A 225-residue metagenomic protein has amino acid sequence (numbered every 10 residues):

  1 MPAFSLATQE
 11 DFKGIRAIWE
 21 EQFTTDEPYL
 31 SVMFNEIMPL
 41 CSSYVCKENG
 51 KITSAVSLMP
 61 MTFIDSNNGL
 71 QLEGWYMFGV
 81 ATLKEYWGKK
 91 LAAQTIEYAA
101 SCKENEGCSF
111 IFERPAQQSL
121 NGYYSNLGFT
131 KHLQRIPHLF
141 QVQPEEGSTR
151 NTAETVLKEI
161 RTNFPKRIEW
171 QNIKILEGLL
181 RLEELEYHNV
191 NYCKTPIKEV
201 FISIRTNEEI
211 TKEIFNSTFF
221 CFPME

Functional and structural regions predicted by a protein language model:
R16-N35, K166-G178: Conserved GNAT-fold acetyl-CoA-binding loop/helix
V45, K51-M61, G74-A81, F112 (+2 more regions): Conserved beta-strand in the GNAT
F63, F112-R114, T130-G147: Conserved catalytic-core motifs of GNAT/GCN5-like acyltransferases
M77-W87, E225: A short, internal acetyl-CoA/4′-phosphopantetheine-binding micro-motif in the GNAT/acyltransferase core
T82, G88-S101: Conserved acetyl-CoA-binding loop-helix of GNAT-fold acetyltransferases
I96, K103-A116: Conserved GNAT acetyl-CoA-binding A-motif
Y123-F129: Conserved active-site tyrosine of GNAT-family acetyltransferases
V142-E225: Intrinsically disordered, low-complexity, positively biased terminal segments
